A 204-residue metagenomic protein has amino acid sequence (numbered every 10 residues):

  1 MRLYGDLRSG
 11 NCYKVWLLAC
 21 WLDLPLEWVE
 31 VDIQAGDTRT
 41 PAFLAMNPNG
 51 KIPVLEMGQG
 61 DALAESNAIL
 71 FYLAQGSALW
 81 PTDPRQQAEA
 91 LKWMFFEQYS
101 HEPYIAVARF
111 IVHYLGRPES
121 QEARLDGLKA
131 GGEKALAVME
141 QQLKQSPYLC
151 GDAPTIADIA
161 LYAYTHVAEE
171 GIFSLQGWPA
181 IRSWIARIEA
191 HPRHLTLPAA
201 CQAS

Functional and structural regions predicted by a protein language model:
M1-R8, Y13-D126, E140: GST-like domain detector, emphasizing the conserved glutathione-binding G-site in the N-terminal thioredoxin-like
A19, R193-H194: Short beta-strand edge/turn micro-motifs at domain boundaries
D32, I156, C201: Short, solvent-exposed turn/loop segments enriched in Gly/Ser/Thr/Pro and often Arg
A74, Y164-T165, P198: Active-site-flanking alpha-helical
E97-P192: GST-like fold's C-terminal all-alpha helical module
L197-S204: Terminal-tail/helix-coil boundary detector
